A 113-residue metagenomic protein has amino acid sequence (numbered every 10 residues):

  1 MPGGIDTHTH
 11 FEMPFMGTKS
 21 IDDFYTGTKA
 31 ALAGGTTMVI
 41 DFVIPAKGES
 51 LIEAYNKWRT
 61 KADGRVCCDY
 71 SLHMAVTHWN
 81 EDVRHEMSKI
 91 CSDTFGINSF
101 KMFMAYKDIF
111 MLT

Functional and structural regions predicted by a protein language model:
M1-R65: Metal-associated gating/positioning segment near the N- to mid-region
I44-N56, K61-T113: Histidine/acidic-residue-rich, glycine-tolerant segments that coordinate divalent metal ions
